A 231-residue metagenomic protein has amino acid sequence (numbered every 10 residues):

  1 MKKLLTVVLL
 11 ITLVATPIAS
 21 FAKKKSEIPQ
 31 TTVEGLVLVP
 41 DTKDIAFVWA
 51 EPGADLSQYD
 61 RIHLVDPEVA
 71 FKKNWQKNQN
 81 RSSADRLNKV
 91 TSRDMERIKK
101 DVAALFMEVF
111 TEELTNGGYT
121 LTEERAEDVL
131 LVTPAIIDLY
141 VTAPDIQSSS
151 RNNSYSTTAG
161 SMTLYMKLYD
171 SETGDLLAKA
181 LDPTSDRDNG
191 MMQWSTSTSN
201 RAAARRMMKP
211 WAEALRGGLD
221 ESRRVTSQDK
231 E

Functional and structural regions predicted by a protein language model:
M1-L4: Positively charged n-region of N-terminal signal peptides that target proteins for export
V8-T16: Bacterial N-terminal signal peptides
F21-A103, Q193, D220-E231: A structural "domain/chain start" motif
K25, E112, N116-D175, R187-W194: Surface-exposed short loop/turn segments
D66-F71, I136-Y140, P183: Generic short beta-strand segments
L87-D94, S156, E172-G217: Short secondary-structure boundary motifs at beta->alpha junctions and helix caps
K99, A103, M107-T111, I136 (+2 more regions): Extracytoplasmic/secreted envelope proteins and their assembly/folding machinery, especially bacterial periplasmic
M107-T120, V141, A212, R216-R224: Sec-exported extracytoplasmic/periplasmic mature domains
